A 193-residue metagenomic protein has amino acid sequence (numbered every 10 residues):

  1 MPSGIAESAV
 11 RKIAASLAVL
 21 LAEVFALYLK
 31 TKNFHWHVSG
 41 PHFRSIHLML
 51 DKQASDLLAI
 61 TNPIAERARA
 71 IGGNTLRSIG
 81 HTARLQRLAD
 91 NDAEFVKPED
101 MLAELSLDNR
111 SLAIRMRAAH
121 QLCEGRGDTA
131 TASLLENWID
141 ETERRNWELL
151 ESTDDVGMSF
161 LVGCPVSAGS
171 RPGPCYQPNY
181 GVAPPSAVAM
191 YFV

Functional and structural regions predicted by a protein language model:
M1-L20, P98: Disorder-to-helix initiation segments
G4-K12, L27-K52, R117-A130: Helix-loop segments that flank and shape redox-cofactor active sites
L21, Y28, H35, A54 (+6 more regions): A structural signal for well-ordered alpha-helices, especially hydrophobic packing surfaces of coiled-coils
H42-H81: Conserved alpha-helical segments that form or flank metal/cofactor-binding pockets of metalloenzymes
E66, G80-N137: Acidic/histidine-rich alpha-helical segments that form the ligand environment of transition-metal centers
R171-G173: Basic polycationic patches enriched in arginine
N179-F192: Short, intrinsically disordered C-terminal tails of secreted or membrane-associated proteins
